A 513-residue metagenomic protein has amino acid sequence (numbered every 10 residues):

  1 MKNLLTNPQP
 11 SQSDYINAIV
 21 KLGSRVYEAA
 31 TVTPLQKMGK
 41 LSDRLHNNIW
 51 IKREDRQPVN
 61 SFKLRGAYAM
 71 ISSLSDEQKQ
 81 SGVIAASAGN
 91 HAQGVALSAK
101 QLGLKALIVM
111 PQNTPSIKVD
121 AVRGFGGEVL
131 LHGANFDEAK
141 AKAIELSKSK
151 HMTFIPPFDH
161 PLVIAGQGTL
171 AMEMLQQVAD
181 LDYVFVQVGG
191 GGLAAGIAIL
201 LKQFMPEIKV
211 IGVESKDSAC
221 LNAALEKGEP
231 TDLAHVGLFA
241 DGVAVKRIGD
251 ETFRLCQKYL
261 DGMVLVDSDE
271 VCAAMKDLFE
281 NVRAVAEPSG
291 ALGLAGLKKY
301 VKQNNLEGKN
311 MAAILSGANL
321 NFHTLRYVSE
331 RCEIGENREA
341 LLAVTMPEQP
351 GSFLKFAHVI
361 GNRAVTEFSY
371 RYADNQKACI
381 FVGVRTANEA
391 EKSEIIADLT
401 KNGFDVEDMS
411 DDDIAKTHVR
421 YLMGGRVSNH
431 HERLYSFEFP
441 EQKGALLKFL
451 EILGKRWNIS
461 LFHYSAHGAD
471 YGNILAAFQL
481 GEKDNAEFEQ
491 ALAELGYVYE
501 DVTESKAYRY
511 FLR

Functional and structural regions predicted by a protein language model:
M1-A445, F449-R513: PLP-dependent amino-acid enzyme catalytic core
